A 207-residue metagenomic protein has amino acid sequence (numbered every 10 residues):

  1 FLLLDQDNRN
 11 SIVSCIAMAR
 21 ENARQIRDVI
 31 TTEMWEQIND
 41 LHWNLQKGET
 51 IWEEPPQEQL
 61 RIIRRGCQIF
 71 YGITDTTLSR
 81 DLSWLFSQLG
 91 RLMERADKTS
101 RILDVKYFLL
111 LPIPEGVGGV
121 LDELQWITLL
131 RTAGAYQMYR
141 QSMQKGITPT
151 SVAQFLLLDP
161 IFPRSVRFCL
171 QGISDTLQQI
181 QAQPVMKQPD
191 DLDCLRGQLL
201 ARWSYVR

Functional and structural regions predicted by a protein language model:
F1-R207: Alpha-helical transmembrane segments and their helix-helix packing motifs
